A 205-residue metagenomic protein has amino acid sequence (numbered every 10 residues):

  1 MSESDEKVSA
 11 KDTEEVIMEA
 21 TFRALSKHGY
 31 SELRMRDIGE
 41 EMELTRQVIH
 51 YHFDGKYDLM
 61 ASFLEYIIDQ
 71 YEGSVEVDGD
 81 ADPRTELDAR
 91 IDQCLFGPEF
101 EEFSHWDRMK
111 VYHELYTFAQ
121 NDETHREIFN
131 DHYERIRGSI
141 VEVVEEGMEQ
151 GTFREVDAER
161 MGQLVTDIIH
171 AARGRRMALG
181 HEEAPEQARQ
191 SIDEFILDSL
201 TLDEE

Functional and structural regions predicted by a protein language model:
S2, Q93-P98, E134-E145, I168 (+1 more regions): C-terminal peripheral helix-coil segments that are non-catalytic and often amphipathic
D5, A10-V16, A20-F63: Helix-turn-helix
T13, K56, F63, I67 (+6 more regions): Hydrophobic/aromatic residues within well-ordered alpha-helical segments
V16, A20-K27, Q70-D78, V111-L115 (+1 more regions): Solvent-exposed, amphipathic alpha-helical segments
S62, G73-M109, M161-V165, R189: Hydrophobic alpha-helical connector segments
D92-E142: Short secondary-structure transition hinges
K110-V111, Y116, V156-R175, S191-F195: Hydrophobic alpha-helical segments that form the core of small-molecule binding pockets and/or dimer interfaces
A119-E127, E134-M161, S199-E205: Hydrophobic alpha-helical bundle segments that form small-molecule/ligand-binding pockets
